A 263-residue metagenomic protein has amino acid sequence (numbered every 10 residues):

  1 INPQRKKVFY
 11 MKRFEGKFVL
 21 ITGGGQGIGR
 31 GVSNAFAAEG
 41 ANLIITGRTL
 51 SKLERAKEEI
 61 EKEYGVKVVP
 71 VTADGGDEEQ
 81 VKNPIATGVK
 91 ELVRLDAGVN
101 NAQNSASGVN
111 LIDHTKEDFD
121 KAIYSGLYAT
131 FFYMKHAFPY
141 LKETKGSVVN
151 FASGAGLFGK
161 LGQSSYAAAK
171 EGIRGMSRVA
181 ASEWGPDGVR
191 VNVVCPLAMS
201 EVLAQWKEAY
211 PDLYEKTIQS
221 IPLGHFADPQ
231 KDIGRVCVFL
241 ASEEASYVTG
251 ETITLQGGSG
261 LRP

Functional and structural regions predicted by a protein language model:
F9, G108, F158, Q219 (+1 more regions): Short C-terminal tail/terminal secondary-structure segment of NAD(P)H-dependent dehydrogenase/reductase domains
F18, G25-G27: Conserved glycine-rich cofactor-binding loop
V109-L111, T115-I123, T217: Substrate-binding pocket helix/loop in short-chain dehydrogenase/reductase
M134, A169, S177: Active-site helix of classical SDR
S153: Residue(s) in the substrate-gating loop at a strand-loop-helix junction that position the organic substrate next
G185, R190, V248-G250: Short, small/polar-rich loop/turn modules that mediate ligand/substrate recognition or access, typified
D212-K231: Catalytic Tyr-x(3-8)-Lys segment
